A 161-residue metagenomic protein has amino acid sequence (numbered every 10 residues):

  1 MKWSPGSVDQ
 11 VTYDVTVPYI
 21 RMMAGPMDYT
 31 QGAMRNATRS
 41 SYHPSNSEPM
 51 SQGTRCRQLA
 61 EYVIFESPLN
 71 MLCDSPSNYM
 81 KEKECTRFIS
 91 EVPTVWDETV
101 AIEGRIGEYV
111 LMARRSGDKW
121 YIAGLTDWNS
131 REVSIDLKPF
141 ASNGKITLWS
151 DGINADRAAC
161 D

Functional and structural regions predicted by a protein language model:
M1-M50: Aromatic- and carboxylate-enriched substrate-binding clefts and catalytic-loop regions of carbohydrate-active enzymes
N36-T38, M71-C73, M80-E82, W120 (+2 more regions): Flexible loop/turn segments at secondary-structure boundaries
C56-I102: Catalytic cores of secreted or luminal carbohydrate-active enzymes
I64, I122, I146: Hydrophobic, well-ordered secondary-structure elements that form the walls of internal hydrophobic environments
S75-P76, G124-T126, L137, L148-S150: Active-site proximal loops enriched in glycine and acidic residues that flank catalytic Cys/His/Asp and coordinate
T99-V100, L111-M112, D161: Beta-strand-rich interaction surfaces with strong enrichment in secreted/lumenal proteins
I106-S142: Carbohydrate-binding surface patches
T147-D161: Solvent-exposed beta-strand/loop surfaces of large extracellular or lumenal domains
